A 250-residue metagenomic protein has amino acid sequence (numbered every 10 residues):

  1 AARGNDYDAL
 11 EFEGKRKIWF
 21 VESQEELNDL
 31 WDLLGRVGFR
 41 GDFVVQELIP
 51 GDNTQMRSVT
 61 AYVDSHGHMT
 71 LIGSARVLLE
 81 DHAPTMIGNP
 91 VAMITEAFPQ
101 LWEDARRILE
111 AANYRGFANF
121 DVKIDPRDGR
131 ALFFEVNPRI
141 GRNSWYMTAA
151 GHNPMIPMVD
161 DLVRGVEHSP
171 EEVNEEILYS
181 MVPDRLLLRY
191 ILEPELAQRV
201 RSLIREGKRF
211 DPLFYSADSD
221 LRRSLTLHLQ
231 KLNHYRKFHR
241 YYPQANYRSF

Functional and structural regions predicted by a protein language model:
A1-F12, R16-F20: Conserved anion/nucleotide-ligand pocket segment
R3, L78-P90, N137-G151: Glycine-rich phosphate/pyrophosphate-binding beta-alpha loops
V21-A83, E96-E103, I124, A131-L132: Phosphate-binding site of ATP-dependent enzymes
V44, R115-N119, H168-E175: Flexible, glycine/charged-enriched surface loops at secondary-structure junctions
A83-G88, I94-F120: Oxyanion-binding "anion nests"
E103, F134, N153-P157: Feature representing long, continuous alpha-helical segments
E110-W145: Conserved metal-phosphate-binding beta-hairpin within the catalytic cores of diverse ATP-dependent phosphoryl-transfer
I156-F250: Peripheral (often C-terminal) accessory segments that flank ATP-dependent C-N-forming ligase machineries
